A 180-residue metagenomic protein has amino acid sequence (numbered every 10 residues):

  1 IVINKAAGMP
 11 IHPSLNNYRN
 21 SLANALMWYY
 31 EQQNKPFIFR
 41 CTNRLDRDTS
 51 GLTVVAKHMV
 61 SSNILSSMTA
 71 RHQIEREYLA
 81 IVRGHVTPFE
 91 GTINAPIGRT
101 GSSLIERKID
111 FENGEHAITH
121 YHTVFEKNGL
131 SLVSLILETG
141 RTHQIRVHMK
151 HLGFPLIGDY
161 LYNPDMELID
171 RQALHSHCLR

Functional and structural regions predicted by a protein language model:
I1-G101, A173: RNA pseudouridine synthases
A6, P13, L137-E138, P155: Proline-centered helix-kink/hinge sites
M9-I11, I93, I97, E106-I109 (+2 more regions): Short clusters of hydrophobic/aromatic residues that line enzyme substrate/ligand-binding pockets
P10-I11, N20, R141, G153-F154 (+1 more regions): A short local loop/turn or secondary-structure capping micro-motif enriched for an aromatic residue
K35-S66, E75, A95-L152, S176-R180: The conserved catalytic core of RNA pseudouridine synthases
M149-R180: Phosphate/ribose-recognition catalytic cores of enzymes acting on nucleotide-derived substrates
